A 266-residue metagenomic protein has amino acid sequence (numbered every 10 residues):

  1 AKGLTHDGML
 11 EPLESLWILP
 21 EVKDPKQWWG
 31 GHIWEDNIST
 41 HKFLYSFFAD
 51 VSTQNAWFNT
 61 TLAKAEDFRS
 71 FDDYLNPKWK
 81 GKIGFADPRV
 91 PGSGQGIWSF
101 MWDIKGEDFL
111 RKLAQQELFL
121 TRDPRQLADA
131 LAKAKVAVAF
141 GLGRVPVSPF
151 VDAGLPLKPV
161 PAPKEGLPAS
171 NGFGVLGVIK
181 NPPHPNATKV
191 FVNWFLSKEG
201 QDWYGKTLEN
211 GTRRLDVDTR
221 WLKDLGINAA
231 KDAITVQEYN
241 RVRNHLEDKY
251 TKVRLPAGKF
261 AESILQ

Functional and structural regions predicted by a protein language model:
A1-A128, A132: Extracytoplasmic ligand-binding site segments that recognize negatively charged/polar headgroups
A1-G3, V138-K158: A ligand-binding cleft/hinge motif common to bilobed small-molecule-binding domains
T5-M9, N76-K80, W102-D103, A132 (+5 more regions): Sec-exported extracytoplasmic/periplasmic mature domains
F71, L127-A130, V136, P146-V147 (+2 more regions): Short, hydrophobic alpha-helical packing/hinge segments within bilobed ligand-binding/sensory domains
W79-I83, D108, A134-A137, G154-K158 (+1 more regions): Loop/turn elements at helix/coil->beta-strand transitions in domains of secreted/extracellular proteins
L110-A114, F119-T121, L155-P182: Periplasmic-binding protein-like
G174-R241: Mature extracytoplasmic/periplasmic domains
A233-Q266: Conserved C-terminal helix/tail region of periplasmic/extracytoplasmic solute-binding proteins
